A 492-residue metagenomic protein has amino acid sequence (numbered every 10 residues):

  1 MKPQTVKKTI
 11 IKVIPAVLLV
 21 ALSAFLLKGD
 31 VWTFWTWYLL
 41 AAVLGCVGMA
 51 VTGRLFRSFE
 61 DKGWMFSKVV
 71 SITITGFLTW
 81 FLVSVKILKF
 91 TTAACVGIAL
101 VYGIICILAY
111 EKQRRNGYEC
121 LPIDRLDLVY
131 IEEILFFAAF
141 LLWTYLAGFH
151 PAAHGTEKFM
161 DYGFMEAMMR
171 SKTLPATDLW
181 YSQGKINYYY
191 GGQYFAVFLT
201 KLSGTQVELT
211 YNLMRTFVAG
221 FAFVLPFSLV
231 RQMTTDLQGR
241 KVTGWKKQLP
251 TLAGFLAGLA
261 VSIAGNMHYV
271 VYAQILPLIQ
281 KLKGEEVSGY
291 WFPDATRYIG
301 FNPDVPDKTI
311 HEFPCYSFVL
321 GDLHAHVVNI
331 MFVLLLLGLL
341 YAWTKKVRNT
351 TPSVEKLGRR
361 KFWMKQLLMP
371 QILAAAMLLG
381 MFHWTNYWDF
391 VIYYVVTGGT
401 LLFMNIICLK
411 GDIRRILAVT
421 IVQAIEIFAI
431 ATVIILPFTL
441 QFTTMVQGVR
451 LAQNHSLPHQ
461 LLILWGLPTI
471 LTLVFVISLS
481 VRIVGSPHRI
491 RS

Functional and structural regions predicted by a protein language model:
M1-D127, I434-S492: Membrane-embedded, hydrophobic transmembrane alpha-helices
M1-I10, L55-K62, Q113-L128, T235-L249 (+3 more regions): Membrane-interfacial, low-structure loops and terminal tails that flank and connect transmembrane helices in multi-pass
V31, W35, L39, D127-L335 (+1 more regions): Active-site lumenal/periplasmic loops and adjacent helix-entry segments of GT-C-fold, multi-pass membrane
M49-F56, T79-I87, T200, F227-T235 (+6 more regions): Membrane-water interface at transmembrane helix exits
I131-A139, G254-A260, D412-P437, I463-F475 (+1 more regions): Hydrophobic alpha-helical membrane-interfacial segments at the cytosolic entry of transmembrane helices
E157-S171, I275-E312, I425-I483: Transmembrane-lumen/periplasm boundary regions of multi-pass, lipid-linked membrane glycan transferases
S317-L320, L373-T385: Membrane-interface alpha helices of multi-pass inner-membrane proteins
Y394-F403: Hydrophobic transmembrane alpha-helices of multi-pass, membrane-embedded glycosylation machinery
